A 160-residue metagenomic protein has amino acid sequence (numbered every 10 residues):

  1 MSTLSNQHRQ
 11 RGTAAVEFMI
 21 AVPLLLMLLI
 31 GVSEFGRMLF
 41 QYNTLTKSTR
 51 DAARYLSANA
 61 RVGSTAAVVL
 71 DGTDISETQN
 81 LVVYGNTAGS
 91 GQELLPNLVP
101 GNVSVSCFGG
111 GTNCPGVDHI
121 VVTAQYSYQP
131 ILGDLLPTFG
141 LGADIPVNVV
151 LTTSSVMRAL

Functional and structural regions predicted by a protein language model:
M1-R11: N-terminal leader/signal peptides at the extreme start of proteins
S2-T3, K47-L160: Short, conserved structural patches
A14, F18-S33: Alpha-helical hydrophobic helix detector
S33-E34, L160: A glycine-/polar-enriched beta->alpha junction
R37-T46: Membrane-proximal amphipathic alpha-helices that sit immediately adjacent to an N-terminal transmembrane/signal-anchor
